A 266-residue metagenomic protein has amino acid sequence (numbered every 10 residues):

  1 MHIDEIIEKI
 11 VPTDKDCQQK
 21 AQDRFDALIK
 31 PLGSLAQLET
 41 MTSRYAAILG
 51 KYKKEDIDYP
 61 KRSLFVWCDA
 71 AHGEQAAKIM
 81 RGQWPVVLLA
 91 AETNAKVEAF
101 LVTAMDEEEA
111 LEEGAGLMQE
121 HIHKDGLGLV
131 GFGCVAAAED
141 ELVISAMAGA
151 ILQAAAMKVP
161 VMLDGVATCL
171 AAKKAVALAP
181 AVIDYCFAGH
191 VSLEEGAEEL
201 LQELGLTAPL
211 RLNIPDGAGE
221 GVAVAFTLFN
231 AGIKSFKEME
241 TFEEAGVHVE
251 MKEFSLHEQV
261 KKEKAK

Functional and structural regions predicted by a protein language model:
M1-K266: N-terminal loops that bind phosphate or other acidic moieties and the adjacent beta-alpha structural core
